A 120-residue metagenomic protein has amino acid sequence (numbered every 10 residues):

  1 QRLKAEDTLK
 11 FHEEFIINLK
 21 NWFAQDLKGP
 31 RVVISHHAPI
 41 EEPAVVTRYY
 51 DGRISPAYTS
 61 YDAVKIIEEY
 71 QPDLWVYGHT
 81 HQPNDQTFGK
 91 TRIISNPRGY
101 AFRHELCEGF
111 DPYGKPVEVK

Functional and structural regions predicted by a protein language model:
Q1-V32, H37-R53: Active-site-proximal loop/helix segment associated with metal-binding centers of metalloenzymes
V32, L74-W75: Hydrophobic "anchor" residues on beta-strands that sit immediately upstream of conserved functional sites
H36, H79-H81: Histidine-centered divalent metal-coordination motifs
V45-T47, I54-D73, H81-K120: Binuclear metal-dependent phosphoesterase catalytic core
